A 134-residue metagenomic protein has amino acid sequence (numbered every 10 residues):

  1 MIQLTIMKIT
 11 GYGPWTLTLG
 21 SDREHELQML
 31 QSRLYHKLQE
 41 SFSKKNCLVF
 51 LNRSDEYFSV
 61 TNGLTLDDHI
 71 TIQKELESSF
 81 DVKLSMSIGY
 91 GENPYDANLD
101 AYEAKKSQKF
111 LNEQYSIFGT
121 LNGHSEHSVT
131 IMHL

Functional and structural regions predicted by a protein language model:
M1-L134: Regulatory and interdomain segments flanking nucleotide-handling catalytic cores in signaling/defense enzymes
